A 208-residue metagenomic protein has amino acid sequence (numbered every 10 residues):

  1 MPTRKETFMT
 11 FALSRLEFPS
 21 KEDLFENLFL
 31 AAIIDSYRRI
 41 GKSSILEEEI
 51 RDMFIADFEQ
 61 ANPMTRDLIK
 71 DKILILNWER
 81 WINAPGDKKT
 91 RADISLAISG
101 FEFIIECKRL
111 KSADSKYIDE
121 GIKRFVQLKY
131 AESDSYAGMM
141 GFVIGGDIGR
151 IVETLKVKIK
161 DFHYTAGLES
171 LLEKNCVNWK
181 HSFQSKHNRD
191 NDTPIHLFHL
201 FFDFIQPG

Functional and structural regions predicted by a protein language model:
M1-P19: Nuclease-adjacent, charged terminal/linker segments that flank catalytic cores
P19-W78: Acidic-basic catalytic patches of nuclease active cores, encompassing PD-(D/E)XK and other metal-cofactor nuclease
I45, E49, M53, K89 (+4 more regions): Short, well-structured alpha-helical interface segments that form or flank functional binding sites
I69-G100: Active-site metal-binding core of divalent-cation-utilizing nuclease and nuclease-like domains
R80-I82, L96-I98, K108-K111, F201-Q206: Short, flexible loop/turn elements at secondary-structure junctions
I105: Conserved beta3 VAIK motif of the Hanks protein kinase fold
R109-K156: Catalytic cores of nucleic-acid endonucleases
F142-G208: Domain-level recognition of nuclease-like catalytic cores that cleave nucleotide substrates
